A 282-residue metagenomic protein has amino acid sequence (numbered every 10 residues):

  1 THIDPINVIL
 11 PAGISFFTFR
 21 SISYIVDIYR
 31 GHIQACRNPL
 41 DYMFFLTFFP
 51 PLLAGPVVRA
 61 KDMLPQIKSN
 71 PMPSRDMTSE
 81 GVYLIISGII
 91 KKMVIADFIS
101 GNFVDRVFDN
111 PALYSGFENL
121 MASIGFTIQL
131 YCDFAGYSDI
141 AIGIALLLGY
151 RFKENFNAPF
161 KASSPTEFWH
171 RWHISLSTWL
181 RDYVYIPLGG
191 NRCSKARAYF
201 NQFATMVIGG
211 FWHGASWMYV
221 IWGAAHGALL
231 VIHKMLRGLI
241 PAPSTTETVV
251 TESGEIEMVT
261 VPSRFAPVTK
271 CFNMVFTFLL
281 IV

Functional and structural regions predicted by a protein language model:
T1-V282: Membrane-embedded transmembrane alpha-helical bundles that form the catalytic cores of multi-pass lipid-modifying
